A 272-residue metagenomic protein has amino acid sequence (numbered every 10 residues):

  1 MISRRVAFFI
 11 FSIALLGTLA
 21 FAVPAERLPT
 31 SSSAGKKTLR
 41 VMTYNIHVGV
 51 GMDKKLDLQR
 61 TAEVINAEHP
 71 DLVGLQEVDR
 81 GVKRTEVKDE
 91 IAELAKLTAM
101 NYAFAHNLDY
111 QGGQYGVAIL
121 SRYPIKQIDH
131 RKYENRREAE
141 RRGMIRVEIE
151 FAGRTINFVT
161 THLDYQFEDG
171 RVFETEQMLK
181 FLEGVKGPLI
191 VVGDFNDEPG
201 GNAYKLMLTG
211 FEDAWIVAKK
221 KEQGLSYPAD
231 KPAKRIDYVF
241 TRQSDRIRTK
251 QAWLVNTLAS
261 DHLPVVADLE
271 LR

Functional and structural regions predicted by a protein language model:
I2-S12, G17-L97, D109-Q114, E176 (+1 more regions): N-terminal, active-site-proximal structural segment of metallo-dependent hydrolase catalytic domains
E26-P29, L56-A62, K132-N135, R142-I145 (+1 more regions): Alpha-helical scaffolding within the catalytic cores of extracellular/periplasmic polymer-degrading hydrolases
T30-V41, G113-Y115, R122-Q127, A139-T160 (+1 more regions): Beta-strand-turn-beta hairpins that frame and shape the catalytic cleft of phosphate-ester-processing enzymes
L39-I46, T61-E86, L120, V147 (+6 more regions): Active-site beta-strand/loop signature of hydrolases that rely on acidic residues for catalysis
V48-V50, H130-N135, T161-D169: Surface-exposed cleft-lining segments at the edges of enzyme active sites
K54, R84-V87, M100-I119, E138-R141 (+3 more regions): Active site of divalent-metal-dependent phosphoester/diester hydrolases
V78, A99, N107, Y123-I125 (+2 more regions): Solvent-exposed coil/turn segments that connect beta secondary-structure elements in extracytoplasmic/periplasmic
A92-A95, D129, T209-D213: Short, electropositive alpha-helical surface patch
